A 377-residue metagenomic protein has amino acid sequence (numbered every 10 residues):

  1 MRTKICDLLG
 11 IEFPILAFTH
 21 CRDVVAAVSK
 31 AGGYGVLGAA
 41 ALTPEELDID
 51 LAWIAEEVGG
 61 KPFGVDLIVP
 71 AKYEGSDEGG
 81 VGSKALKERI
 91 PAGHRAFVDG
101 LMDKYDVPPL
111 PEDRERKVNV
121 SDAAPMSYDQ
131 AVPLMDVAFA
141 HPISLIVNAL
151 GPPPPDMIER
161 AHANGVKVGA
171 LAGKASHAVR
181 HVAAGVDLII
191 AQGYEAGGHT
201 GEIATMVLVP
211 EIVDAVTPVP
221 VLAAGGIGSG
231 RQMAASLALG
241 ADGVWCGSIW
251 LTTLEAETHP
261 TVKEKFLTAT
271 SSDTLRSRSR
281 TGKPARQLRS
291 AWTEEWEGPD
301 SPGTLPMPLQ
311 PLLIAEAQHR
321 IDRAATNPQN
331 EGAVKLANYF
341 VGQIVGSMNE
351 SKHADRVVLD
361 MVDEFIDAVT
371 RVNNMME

Functional and structural regions predicted by a protein language model:
M1-V216: Active-site entrance/lid segments in N-terminal catalytic domains of soluble metabolic enzymes
V81-D99, E202-L222, G228-E377: Conserved active-site-proximal phosphate/metal-binding subdomains
P152, I227-G228: Residue-level detector of alpha-helix initiation sites
